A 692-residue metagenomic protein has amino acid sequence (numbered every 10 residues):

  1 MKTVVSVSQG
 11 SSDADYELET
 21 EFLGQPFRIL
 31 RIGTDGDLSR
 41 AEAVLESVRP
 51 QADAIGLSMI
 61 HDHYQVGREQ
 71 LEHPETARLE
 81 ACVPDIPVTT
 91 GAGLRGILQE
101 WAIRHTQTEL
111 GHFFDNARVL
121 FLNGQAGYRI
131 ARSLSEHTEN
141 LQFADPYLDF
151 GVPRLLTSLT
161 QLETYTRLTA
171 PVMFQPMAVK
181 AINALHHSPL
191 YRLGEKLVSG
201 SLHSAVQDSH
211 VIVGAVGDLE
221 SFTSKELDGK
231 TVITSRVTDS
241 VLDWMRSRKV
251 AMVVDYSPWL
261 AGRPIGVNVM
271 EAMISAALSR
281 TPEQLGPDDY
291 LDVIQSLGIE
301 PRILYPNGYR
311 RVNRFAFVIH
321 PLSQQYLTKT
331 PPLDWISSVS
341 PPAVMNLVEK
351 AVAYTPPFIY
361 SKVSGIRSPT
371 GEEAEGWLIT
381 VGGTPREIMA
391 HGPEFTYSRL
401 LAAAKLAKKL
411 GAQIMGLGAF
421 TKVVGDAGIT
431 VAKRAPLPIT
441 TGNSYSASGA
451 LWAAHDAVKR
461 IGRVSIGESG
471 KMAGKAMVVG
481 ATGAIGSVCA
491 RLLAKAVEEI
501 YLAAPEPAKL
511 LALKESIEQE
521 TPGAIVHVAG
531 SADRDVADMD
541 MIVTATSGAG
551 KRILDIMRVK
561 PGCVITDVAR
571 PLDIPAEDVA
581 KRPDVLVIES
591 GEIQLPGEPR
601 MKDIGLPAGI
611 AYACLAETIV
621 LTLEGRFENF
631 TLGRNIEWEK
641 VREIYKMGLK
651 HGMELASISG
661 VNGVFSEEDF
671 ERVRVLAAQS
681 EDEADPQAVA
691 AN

Functional and structural regions predicted by a protein language model:
M1-Q25, I294-T370: N-terminal basic/disordered segments at the start of proteins
V7-T138, Q142-G151, G298, N307-N313 (+5 more regions): Electropositive, gly/pro-rich neighborhoods at or near active sites that engage anionic ligands
H63-R104, I366-G470, K602-Y612, A616-E617 (+1 more regions): Glycine/serine-rich phosphate-binding loop and adjoining beta1-alpha1 elements at the start of nucleotide-handling
N116, Q125-A181, D456-T544: Glycine-rich phosphate/diphosphate-binding loop of Rossmann-like nucleotide-binding domains
V152-G217: Active-site rim beta-loop-alpha module in soluble metabolic enzymes
S221-L227, A537-D538, G548-C563: Rossmann-fold NAD(P) dinucleotide-binding segment
K230-W244, I414, M557-P596: ADP-ribose/adenylate-binding Rossmann-like module
V253-S323, L333, F358, S364 (+2 more regions): Adenosine-phosphate binding glycine-rich loop
